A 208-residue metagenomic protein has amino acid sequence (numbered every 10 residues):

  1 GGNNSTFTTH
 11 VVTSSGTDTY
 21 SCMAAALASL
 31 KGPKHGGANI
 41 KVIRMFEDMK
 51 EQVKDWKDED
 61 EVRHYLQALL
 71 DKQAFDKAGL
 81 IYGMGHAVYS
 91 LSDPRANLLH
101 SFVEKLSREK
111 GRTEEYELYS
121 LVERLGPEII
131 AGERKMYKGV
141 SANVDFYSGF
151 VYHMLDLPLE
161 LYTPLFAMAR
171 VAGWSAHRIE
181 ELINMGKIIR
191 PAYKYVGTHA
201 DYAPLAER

Functional and structural regions predicted by a protein language model:
G1-R208: Non-transmembrane, aqueous-exposed alpha-helical and coiled segments at domain scale
